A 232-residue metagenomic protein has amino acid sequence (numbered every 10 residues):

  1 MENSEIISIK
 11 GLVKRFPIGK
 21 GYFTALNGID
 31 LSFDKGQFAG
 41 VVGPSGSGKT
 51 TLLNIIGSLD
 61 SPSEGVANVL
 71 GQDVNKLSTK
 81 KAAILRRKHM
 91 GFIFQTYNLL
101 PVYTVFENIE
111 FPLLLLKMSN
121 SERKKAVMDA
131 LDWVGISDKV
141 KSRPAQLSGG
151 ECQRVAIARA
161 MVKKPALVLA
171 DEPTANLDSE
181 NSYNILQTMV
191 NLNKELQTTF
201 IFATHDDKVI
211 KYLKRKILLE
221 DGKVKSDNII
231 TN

Functional and structural regions predicted by a protein language model:
M1-E5, I230-N232: Short, Lys/Arg-enriched, disordered terminal segments
E5-I7, L12-Y212, K216-L219: ABC family nucleotide-binding domain
K76, I229-I230: Short amphipathic beta-strand/extended segments with alternating polar/hydrophobic composition
K216-I229: H-loop (His-switch) and adjacent beta-strand-loop-beta switch element of ABC-type ATPase nucleotide-binding domains
